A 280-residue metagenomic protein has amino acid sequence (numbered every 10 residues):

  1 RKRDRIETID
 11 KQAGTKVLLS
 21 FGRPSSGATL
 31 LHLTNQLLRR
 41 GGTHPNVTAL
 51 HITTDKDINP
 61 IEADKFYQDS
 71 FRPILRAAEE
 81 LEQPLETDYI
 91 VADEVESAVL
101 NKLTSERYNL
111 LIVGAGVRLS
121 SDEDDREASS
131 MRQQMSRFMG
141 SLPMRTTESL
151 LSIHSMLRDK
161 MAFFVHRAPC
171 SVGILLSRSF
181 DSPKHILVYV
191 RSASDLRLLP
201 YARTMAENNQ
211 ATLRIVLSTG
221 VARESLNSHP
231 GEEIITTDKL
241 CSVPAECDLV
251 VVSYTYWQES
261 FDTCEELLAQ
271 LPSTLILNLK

Functional and structural regions predicted by a protein language model:
R1-G27, G114-K280: Intrinsically disordered or low-complexity boundary/linker segments at protein termini and domain junctions
K2-F71, E79-P84, Y189-L198, A206-Q210: Non-transmembrane accessory domains of multi-pass membrane transporters/channels
T34, I74, V99, M161 (+1 more regions): Aromatic/hydrophobic pocket-lining residues that form π-stacking "cages" and hydrophobic walls in ligand
Q36, R76, E80, S105 (+2 more regions): Conserved helix-loop functional segments at active or binding sites
V47-T53, P60-E96, L103-E106, L110 (+2 more regions): Soluble catalytic regions of membrane-associated enzymes that act on cell-envelope and secretory-pathway components
V91-L100, T237-V243: Short phosphate-binding loop-to-helix
N101, S105, V165-H166: Regulatory modules associated with amino-acid/nitrogen control
